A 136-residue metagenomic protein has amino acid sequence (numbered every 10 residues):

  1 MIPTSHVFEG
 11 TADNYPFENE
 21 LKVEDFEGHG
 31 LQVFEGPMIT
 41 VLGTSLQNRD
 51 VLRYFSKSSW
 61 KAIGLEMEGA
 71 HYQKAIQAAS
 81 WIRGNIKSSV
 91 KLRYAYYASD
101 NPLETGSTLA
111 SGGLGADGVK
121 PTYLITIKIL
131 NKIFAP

Functional and structural regions predicted by a protein language model:
M1-P136: Accessory terminal and edge-of-domain segments that mediate assembly/interaction and cofactor placement around
